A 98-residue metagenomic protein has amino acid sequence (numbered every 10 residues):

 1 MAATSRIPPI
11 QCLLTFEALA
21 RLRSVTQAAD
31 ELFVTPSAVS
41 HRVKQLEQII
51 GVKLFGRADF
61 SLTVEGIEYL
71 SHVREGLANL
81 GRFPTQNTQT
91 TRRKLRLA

Functional and structural regions predicted by a protein language model:
M1-P8, L14: A detector for short, charged/polar N-terminal pre-domain segments
P9-C12, P36, G66, V73: The N-cap/first-turn positions of alpha helices within or immediately adjacent to helix-turn-helix DNA-binding domains
C12-L19, Y69: Short alpha-helical "packing" element that flanks the helix-turn-helix/winged-helix DNA-binding module
E17-F33: Short helix-boundary/capping micro-motifs
T35, R42: Residues within the DNA-recognition helix of helix-turn-helix
E47-V64: A short LG(V/I)-centered, amphipathic sequence patch enriched for acidic residue(s) preceding the LG motif
L80-T85: A short, exposed helix-loop element centered on a Lys and neighboring polar residues
N87-A98: Interdomain hinge and pocket-entrance segments immediately C-terminal to HTH DNA-binding domains
